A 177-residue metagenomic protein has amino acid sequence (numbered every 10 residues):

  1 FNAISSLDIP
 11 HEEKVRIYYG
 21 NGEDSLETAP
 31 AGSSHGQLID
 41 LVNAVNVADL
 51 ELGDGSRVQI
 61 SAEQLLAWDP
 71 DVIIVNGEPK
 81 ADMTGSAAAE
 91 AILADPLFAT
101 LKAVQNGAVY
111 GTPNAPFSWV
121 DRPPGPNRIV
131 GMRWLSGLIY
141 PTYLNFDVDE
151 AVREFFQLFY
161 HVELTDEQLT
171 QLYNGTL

Functional and structural regions predicted by a protein language model:
F1-L177: N-terminal ligand-binding lobe of clamshell/alpha-beta domains
